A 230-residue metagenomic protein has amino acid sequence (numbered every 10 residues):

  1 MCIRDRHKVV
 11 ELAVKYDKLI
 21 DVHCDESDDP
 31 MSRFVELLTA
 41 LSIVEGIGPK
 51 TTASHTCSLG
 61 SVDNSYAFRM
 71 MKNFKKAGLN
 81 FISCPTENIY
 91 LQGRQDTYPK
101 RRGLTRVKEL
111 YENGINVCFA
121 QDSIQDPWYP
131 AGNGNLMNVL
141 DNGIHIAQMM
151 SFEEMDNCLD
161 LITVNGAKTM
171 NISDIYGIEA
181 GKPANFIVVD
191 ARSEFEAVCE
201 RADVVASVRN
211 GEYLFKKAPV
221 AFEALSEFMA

Functional and structural regions predicted by a protein language model:
M1: Sequence context surrounding c-type heme c attachment/ligation sites in exported
R4-T52, T56-N80, D96-F119: Histidine/acidic residue-rich metal-binding segments in metalloenzymes
C24-E26, H55-C57, S83-E87, F119-S123 (+2 more regions): Active-site proximal loops enriched in glycine and acidic residues that flank catalytic Cys/His/Asp and coordinate
D29, S61, W128, E196 (+1 more regions): Conserved protein kinase catalytic core
M31-R33, G93-R94, Y129-P130, E200 (+1 more regions): Short Asp/Glu-rich motifs
A40-T51, E87-L91, R101-V189: His/Asp/Glu-enriched, well-ordered alpha-helical/loop segment that forms or immediately abuts the divalent-metal
A180-A230: C-terminal cap of metal-dependent C-N hydrolases
